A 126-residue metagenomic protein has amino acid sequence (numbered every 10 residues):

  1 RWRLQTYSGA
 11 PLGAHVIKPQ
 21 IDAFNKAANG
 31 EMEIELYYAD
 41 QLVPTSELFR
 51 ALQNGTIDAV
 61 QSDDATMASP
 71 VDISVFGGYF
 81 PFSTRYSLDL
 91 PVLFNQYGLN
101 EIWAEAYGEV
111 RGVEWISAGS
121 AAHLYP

Functional and structural regions predicted by a protein language model:
R1-P19, A39-V43: Extracytoplasmic "Venus flytrap"
R1-Q5, K18, N25-E33, E109: Immediate post-signal peptide segment of exported/extracytoplasmic ligand-binding proteins
T6, L36, D64: A cross-domain feature marking catalytic cores of carbohydrate-active enzymes and several ubiquitous metabolic/repair
A14, S46, P70-D72: Short Asp/Glu-rich motifs
K18, D22-N25, Q53, D58 (+1 more regions): Contiguous mixed-secondary-structure segments that line small-molecule binding/active-site clefts of soluble domains
I34-L36, W115: Generic structural signal for residues in well-ordered beta-strands
L36-R50: Short helix-initiation/N-cap motifs at beta->coil->alpha
